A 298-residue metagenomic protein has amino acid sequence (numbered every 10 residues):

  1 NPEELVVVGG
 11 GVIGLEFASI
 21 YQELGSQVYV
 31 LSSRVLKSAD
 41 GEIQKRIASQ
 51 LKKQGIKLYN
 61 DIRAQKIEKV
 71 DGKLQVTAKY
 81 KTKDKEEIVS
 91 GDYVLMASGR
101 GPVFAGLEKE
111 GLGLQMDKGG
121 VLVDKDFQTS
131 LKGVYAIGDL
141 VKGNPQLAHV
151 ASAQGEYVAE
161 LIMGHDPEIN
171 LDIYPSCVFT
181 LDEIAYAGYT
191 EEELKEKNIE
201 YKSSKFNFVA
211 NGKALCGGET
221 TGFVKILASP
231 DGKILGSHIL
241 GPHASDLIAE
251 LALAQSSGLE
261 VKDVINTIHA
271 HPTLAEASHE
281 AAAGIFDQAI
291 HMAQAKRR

Functional and structural regions predicted by a protein language model:
N1-P2, I88-M163, E260: FAD-site-proximal beta/loop scaffold in flavoenzymes
P2-V6, V12-K85, P145-S152, E160 (+1 more regions): Rossmann-like dinucleotide-binding cores of NAD(P)H-dependent redox enzymes
G14-F17, V103-F104, L247: Short glycine/serine/threonine-rich phosphate/pyrophosphate-binding segments that cradle anionic phosphate groups
K57-Y59, Y135, K202-S204: General small-molecule cofactor/ligand-binding pocket signal
N60-I62, K118, K205: Short loop/edge segments at beta-strand edges and connector loops that shape dinucleotide/nucleotide cofactor-binding
Q115-D117, H165-P175, I199-S204: A short alpha-helix-loop-beta-strand transition element characteristic of N-terminal alpha/beta dinucleotide-binding
M163, F179-T190, K195-R298: Flexible, glycine-rich terminal cap/loop adjacent to redox cofactors in electron-transfer oxidoreductases
